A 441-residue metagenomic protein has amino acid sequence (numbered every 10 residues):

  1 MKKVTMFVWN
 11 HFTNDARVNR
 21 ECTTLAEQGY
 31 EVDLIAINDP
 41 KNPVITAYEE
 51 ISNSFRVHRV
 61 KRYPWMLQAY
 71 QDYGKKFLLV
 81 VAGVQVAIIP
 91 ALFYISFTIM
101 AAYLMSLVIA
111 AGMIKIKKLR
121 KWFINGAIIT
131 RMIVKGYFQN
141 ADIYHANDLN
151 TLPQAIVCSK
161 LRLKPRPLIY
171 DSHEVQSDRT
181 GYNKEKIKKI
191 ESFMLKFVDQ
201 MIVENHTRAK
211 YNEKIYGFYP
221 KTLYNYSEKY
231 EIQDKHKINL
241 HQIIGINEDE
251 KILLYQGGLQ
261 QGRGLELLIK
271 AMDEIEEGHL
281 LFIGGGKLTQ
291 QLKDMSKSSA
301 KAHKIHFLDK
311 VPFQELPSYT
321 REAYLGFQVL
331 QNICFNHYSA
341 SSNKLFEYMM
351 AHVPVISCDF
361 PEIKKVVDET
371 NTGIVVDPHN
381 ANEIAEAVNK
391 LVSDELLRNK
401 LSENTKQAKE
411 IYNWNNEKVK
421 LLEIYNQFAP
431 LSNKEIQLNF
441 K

Functional and structural regions predicted by a protein language model:
V8-T13, E27, E31-K118, M194 (+2 more regions): N-terminal strand-loop element at the rim of the active site of nucleotide-sugar-dependent glycosyltransferases
A36, H58, S177, S192-N239 (+2 more regions): Donor nucleotide-sugar binding/catalytic pocket of nucleotide-sugar-dependent glycosyltransferases
F123-Q139, P153, L161, N183-N205: Membrane-proximal helix-turn-helix segments that form the acceptor-binding/catalytic region of lipid-linked
Q242, E383-E386, K390, L397-I411 (+3 more regions): A short, well-ordered alpha-helix in the C-terminal region of glycosyltransferases
I246-D273, L281, L421: Conserved donor-binding/catalytic core segment of Leloir-type glycosyltransferases
I283, Q291-S318, L325: Nucleotide-activated donor-binding/catalytic signature segment of Leloir-type glycosyltransferases, i.e., the conserved
T320-S339, V353: Acidic donor-binding loop of glycosyltransferase active sites
E369-T370, I374-A381, K390-L396: Conserved acidic donor-binding segment of nucleotide-sugar-dependent glycosyltransferases
